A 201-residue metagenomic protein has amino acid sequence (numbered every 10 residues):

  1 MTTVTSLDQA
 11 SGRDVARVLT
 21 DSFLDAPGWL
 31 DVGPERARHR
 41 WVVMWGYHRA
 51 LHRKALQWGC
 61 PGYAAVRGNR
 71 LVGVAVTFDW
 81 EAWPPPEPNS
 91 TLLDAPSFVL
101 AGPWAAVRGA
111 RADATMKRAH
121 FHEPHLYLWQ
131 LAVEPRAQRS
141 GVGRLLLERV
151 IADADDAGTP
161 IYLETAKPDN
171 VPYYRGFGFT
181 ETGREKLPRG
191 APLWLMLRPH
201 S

Functional and structural regions predicted by a protein language model:
T3-D21, D25-W29: A short beta-loop-alpha structural element at the N-terminal edge of CoA-dependent acyl/N-acetyltransferase catalytic
R36-P61: Active-site rim helix/loop that mediates acceptor-substrate recognition in acyltransferases
Q57-A75: Conserved beta-hairpin
L71-A132, Q138, L187-P188: Conserved acyl-donor/pantetheine-binding loop and adjacent beta-alpha core of acyl/acetyltransferases and related
P124-L126, A154-A166: Conserved GNAT acetyl-CoA-binding A-motif
W129-Q138, Y162-V171, P188-R189, P199-H200: Conserved beta-strand-loop-alpha-helix junction that forms the acyl-donor binding cleft
V133, R139-A152: Conserved acetyl-CoA-binding loop-helix of GNAT-fold acetyltransferases
R144, D156-A157, K167-R184, P188-R189: Conserved active-site alpha-helix within GNAT-family acetyltransferase domains
